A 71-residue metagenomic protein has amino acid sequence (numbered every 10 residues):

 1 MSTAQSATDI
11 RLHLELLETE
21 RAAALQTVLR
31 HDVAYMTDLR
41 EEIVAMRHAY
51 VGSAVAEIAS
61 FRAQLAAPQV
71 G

Functional and structural regions predicted by a protein language model:
M1-G71: Extended, charge-rich alpha-helical interface modules
